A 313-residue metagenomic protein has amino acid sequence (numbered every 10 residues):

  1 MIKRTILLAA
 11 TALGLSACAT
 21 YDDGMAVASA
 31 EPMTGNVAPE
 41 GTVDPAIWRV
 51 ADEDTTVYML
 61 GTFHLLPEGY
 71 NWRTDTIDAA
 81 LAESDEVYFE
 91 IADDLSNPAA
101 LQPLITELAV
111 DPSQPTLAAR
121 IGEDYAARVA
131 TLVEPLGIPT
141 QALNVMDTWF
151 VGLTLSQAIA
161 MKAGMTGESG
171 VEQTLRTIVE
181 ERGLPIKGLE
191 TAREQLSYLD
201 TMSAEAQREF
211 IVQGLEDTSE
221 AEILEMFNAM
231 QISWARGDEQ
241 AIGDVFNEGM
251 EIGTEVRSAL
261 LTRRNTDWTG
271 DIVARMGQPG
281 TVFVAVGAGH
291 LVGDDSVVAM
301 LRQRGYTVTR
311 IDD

Functional and structural regions predicted by a protein language model:
M1-L7: Bacterial N-terminal signal peptides that target proteins for export
L7-T11, G287: Preference for long, well-ordered alpha-helical segments
A10, T76-A79, A274: Structural motif
L15-A17: C-terminal motif of bacterial Sec signal peptides marking the signal peptidase cleavage site
D22-E31, G35-V37, A46-L260: Structured, acidic catalytic/metal-binding patches in enzyme active sites
T42, G69, R263-D267: Short secondary-structure boundary/capping elements
E251-D313: A cross-kingdom marker for long, charged
